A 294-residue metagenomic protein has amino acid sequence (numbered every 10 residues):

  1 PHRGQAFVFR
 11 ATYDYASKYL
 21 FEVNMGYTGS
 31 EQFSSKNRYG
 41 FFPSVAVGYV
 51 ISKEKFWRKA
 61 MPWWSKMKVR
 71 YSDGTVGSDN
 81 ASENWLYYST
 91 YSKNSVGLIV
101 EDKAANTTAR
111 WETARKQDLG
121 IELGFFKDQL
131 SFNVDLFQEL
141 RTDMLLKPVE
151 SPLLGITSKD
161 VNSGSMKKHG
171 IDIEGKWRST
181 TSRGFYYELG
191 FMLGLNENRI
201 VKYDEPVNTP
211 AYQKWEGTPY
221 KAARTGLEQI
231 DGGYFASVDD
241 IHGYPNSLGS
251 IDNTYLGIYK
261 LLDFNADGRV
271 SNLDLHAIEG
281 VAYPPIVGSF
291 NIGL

Functional and structural regions predicted by a protein language model:
P1-R224, V287, N291: Extracellular/periplasmic, surface-exposed regions of secreted and cell-surface proteins
V161, R178-A282: Conserved small-residue
E279-L294: Glycine-rich, aromatic-lined ligand/substrate-binding cores of catalytic and carbohydrate-binding domains
